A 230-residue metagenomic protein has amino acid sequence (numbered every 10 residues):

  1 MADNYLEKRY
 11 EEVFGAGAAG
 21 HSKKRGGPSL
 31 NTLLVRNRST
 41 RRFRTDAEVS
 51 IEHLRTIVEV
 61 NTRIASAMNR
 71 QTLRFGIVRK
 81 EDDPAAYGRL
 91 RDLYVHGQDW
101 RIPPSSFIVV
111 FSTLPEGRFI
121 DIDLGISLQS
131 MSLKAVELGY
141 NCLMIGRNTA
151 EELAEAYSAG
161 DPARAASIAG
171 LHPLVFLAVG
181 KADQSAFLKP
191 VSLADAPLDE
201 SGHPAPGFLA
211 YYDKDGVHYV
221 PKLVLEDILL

Functional and structural regions predicted by a protein language model:
M1-L230: Acidic, surface-exposed loops and disordered segments
